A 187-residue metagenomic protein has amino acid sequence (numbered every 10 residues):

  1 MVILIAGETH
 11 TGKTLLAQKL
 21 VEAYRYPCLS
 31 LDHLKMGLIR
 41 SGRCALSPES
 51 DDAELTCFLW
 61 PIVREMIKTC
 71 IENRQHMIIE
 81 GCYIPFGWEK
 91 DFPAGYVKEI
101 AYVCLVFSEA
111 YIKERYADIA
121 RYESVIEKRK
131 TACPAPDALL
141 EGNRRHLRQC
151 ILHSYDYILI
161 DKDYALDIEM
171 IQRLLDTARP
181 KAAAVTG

Functional and structural regions predicted by a protein language model:
V2: Walker A (P-loop) ATP-phosphate-binding motif of ABC ATPase nucleotide-binding domains
I5: Hydrophobic anchor at the beta1->P-loop junction of P-loop NTPases
T9: The conserved Walker
K13: Conserved lysine of the Walker
Q18-I62: Conserved substrate/cofactor phosphate-moiety recognition/catalytic segment in nucleotide-dependent phosphotransferases
E54-V106: Glycine-rich phosphate-binding loop used to anchor ATP phosphates in small-molecule kinases, encompassing both
I100-R145: A glycine- and Lys/Arg-enriched "phosphate-lid" helix/loop adjacent to the NTP-binding pocket of small-molecule kinases
R144-G187: NTP-dependent small-molecule kinase module
